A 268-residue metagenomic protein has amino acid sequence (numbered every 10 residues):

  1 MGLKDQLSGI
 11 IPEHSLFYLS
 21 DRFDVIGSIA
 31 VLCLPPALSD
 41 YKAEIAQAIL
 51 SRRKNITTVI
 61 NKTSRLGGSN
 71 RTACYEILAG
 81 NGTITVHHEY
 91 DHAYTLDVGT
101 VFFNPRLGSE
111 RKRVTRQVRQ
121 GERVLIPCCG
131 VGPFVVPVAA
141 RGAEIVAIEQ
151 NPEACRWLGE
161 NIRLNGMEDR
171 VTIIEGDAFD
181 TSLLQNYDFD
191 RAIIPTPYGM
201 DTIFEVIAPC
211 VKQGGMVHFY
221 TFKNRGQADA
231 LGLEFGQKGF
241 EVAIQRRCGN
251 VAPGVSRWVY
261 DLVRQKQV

Functional and structural regions predicted by a protein language model:
I10-I26, V31-C33, D40-R106: Non-catalytic substrate-recognition/targeting regions of SAM-dependent transferases
S39-E44, Q227-D229, V268: Short, conserved charged micro-motifs
E44-I49, P137, T202-C210: A short acidic, amphipathic alpha-helical/loop segment
R53, V118, C210-K212: A generic alpha-to-beta junction signature in SAM-dependent methyltransferases
T58, E144, R170-T172, E241-I244: Conserved beta-strand segments of alpha/beta enzyme cores
T115-F179, D188: Conserved SAM/SAH cofactor-binding pocket of Class I
I173-G239, A243-A252: S-adenosylmethionine
N250-V268: Core SAM-dependent methyltransferase catalytic element
